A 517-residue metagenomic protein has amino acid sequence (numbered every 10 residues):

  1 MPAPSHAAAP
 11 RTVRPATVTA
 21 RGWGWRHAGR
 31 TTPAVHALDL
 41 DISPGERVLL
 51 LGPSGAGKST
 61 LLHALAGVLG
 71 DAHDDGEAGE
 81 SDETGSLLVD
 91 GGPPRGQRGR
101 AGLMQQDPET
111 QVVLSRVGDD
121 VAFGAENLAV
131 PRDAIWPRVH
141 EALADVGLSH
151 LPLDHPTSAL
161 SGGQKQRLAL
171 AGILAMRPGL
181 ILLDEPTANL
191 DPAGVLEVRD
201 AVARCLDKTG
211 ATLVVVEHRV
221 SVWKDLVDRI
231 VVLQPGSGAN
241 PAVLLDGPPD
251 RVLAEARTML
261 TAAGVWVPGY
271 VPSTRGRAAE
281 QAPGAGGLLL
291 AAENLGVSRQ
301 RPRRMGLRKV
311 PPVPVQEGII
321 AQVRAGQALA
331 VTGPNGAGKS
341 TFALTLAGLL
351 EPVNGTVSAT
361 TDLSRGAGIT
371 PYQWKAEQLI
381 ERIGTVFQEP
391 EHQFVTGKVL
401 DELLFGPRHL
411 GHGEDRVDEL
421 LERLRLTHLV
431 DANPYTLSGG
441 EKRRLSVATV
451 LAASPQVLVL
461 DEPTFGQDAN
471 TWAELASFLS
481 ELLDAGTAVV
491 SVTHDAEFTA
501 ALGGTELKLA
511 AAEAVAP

Functional and structural regions predicted by a protein language model:
A66, A347: Helix-to-loop junction immediately C-terminal to a conserved catalytic motif
A78-Q97, T356-Q378: ABC ATPase NBD Q-loop/coupling interface
A134-L151, H412-L429: Conserved ABC ATPase "signature" region
P156-L160, Q164, N433-L437, E441: Conserved ABC ATPase signature
L170, V447: Hydrophobic anchor residue at the start of the ABC signature
I173-L174, V450-L451: ABC ATPase C-loop
I181-E185, L458-E462: Catalytic Walker B motif of ABC-type/P-loop ATPase nucleotide-binding domains
G236-V265, A500, A511-P517: Conserved beta-strand-loop-alpha-helix hinge in the C-terminal portion of ABC ATPase nucleotide-binding domains
